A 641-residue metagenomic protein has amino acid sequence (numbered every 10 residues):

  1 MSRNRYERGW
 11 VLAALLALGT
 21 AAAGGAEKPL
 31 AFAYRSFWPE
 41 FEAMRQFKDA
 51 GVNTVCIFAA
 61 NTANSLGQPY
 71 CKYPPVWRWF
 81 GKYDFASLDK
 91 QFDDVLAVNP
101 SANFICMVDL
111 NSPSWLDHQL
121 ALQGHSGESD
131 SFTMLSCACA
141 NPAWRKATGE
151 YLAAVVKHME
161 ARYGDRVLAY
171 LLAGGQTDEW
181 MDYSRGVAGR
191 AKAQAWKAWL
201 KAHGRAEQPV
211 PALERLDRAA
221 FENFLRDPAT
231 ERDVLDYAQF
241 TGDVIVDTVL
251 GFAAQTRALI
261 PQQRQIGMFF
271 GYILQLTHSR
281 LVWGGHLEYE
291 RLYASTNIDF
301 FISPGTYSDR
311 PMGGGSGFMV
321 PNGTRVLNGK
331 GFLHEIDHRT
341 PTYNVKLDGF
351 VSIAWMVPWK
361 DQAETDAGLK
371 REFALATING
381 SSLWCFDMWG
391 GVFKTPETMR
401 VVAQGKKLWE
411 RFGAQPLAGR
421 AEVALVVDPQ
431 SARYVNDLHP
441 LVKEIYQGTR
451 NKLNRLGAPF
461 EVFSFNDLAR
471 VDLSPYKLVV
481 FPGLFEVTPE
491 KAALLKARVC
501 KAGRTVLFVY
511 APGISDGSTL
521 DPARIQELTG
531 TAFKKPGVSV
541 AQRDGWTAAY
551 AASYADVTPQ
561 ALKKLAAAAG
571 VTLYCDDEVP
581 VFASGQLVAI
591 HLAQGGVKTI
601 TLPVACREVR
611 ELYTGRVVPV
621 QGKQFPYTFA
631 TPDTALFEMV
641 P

Functional and structural regions predicted by a protein language model:
M1-V11: Bacterial N-terminal signal peptides that target proteins for export
W10-G19: Bacterial N-terminal signal peptides
A26-N53, V423: An acidic-aromatic substrate-binding cleft motif
P29-W38, Q68-A86, D130-E150, T230-D247 (+6 more regions): The substrate-binding groove and active-site-proximal loops of carbohydrate-active enzymes, especially glycoside
S36-F47, S279-Y293, T365-F373, L468: Short, acidic/polar
E40-S131, V156-H158, G251-I260: Aromatic-lined substrate-binding rim segments of carbohydrate-active enzymes
D109, D117-Y307, G315-S316, P321-N322: Polysaccharide-binding and catalytic clefts of secreted carbohydrate-active enzymes
Q262-Q263, S295, D299-P641: Carbohydrate-binding surfaces of carbohydrate-active enzymes
